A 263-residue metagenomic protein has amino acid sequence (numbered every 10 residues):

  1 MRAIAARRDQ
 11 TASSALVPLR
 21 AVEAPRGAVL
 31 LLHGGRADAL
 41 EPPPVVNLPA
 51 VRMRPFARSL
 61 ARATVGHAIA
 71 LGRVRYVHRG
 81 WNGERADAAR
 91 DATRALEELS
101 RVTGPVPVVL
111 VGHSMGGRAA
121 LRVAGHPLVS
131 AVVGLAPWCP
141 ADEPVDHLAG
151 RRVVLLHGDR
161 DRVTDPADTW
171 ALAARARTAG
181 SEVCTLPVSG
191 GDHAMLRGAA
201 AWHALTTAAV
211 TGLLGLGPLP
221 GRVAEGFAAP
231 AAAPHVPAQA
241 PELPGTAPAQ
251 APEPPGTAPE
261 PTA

Functional and structural regions predicted by a protein language model:
R2-G66: Short, surface-exposed "cap/lid" segments of acyl-processing enzymes
I4, S181-A263: C-terminal catalytic histidine-bearing segment of alpha/beta-hydrolase fold enzymes
N82-V102: Alpha/beta-hydrolase active-site loop
V111-G116, A120: Gly/Ala-rich beta-loop-alpha elbow adjacent to hydrolase catalytic centers
L148-A149, V154-D161: Short beta-strand/loop motif that positions the catalytic acidic residue of the alpha/beta-hydrolase fold
D159-D165, A194: Acidic catalytic loop of the alpha/beta-hydrolase fold
D165-R175: Short alpha-helix in the alpha/beta-hydrolase fold that links the catalytic acid
